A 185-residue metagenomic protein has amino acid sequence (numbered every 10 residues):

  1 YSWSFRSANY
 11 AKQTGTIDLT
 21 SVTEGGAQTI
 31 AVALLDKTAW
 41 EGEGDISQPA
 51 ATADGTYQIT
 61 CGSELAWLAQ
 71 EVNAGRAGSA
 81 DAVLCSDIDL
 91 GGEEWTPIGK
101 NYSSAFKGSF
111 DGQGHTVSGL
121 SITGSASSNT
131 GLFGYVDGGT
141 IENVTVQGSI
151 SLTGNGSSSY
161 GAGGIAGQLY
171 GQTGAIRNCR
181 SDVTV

Functional and structural regions predicted by a protein language model:
Y1-N9: A short, solvent-exposed beta-strand micro-motif common in secreted/extracellular proteins
S2, T16, A31-V32, E43: Generic N-terminal initiation segments characterized by hydrophobic and/or small/turn-forming residues
W3, T20-T23, G163-G164, G171: Extracellular low-complexity Ser/Thr/Asn/Gly-rich intrinsically disordered segments
K12-T14: A structural signal for beta-strand boundary/capping segments at domain termini and interdomain linkers
I17-K37: Extracellular beta-sheet/turn segments enriched in Thr/Pro/Gly and aliphatic residues
L35-V185: Surface-exposed repetitive/solenoidal architectures
